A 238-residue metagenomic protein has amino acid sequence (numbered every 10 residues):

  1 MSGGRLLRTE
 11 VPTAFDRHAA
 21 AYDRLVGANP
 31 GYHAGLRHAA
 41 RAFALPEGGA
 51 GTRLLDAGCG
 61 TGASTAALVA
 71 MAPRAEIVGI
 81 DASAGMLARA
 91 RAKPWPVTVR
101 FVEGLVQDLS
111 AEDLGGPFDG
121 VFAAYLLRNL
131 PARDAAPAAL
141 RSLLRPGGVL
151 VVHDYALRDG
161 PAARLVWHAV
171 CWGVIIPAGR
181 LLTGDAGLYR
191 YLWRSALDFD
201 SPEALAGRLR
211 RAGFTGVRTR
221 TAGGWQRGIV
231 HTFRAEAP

Functional and structural regions predicted by a protein language model:
M1-E47, A63-A67, W193: Conserved class I S-adenosyl-L-methionine
V26, A156-R208: C-terminal alpha-helical "lid/dimerization" subdomain adjacent to the S-adenosyl-L-methionine
R53-L109: Class I SAM-dependent methyltransferase SAM/SAH-binding core
Q107-V121: A short acidic, Gly/Pro-enriched loop at the edge of an enzyme's catalytic core that lines a small-molecule cofactor
G120-R133: A short SAM/SAH-binding and catalytic strip from SAM-dependent methyltransferases
D134-P146: A short glycine-rich, Lys/Arg-flanked "PGG" loop and its adjoining helix->strand segment in the class I
G148-Y155: Conserved beta-strand signature within the Rossmann-like core of class I S-adenosyl-L-methionine
A212-T215, T221-P238: Core SAM-dependent methyltransferase catalytic element
